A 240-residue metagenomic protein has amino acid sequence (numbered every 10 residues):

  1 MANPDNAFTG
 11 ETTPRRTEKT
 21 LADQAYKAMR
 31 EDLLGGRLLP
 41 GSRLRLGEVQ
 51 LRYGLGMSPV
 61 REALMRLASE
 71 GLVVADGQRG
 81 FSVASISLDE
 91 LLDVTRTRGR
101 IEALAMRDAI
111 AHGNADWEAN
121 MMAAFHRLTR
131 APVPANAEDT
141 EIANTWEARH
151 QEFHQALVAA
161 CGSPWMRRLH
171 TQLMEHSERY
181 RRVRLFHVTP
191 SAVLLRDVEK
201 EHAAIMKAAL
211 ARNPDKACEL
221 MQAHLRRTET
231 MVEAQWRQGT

Functional and structural regions predicted by a protein language model:
M1-A111, E233-T240: Short linear motifs at protein or domain termini
A2-N6, T17, R182-T240: C-terminal all-alpha effector/ligand-binding and dimerization domain of prokaryotic HTH-type transcriptional repressors
T20, R96, N144, A148 (+1 more regions): Short helix-capping and inter-helix turn/linker motifs at the boundaries of alpha-helical repeat units
D23, G99, M122, H126 (+1 more regions): Amphipathic alpha-helical repeat elements characteristic of tetratricopeptide repeat
A75, H150, D197-E199: Short, flexible turn/loop "capping" segments at secondary-structure junctions
I86-L92, A109-N114, N136-I142, L185-V193: A ubiquitous short alpha-helical element
M106, A115-V183, E201-A208, K216-T228: Conserved amphipathic alpha-helical segments that form helical-bundle/coiled-coil interaction surfaces
